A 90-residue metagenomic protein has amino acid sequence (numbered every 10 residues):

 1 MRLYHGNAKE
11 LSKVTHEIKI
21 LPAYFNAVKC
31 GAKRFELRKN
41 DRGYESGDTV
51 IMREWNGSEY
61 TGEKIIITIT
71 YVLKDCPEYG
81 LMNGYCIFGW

Functional and structural regions predicted by a protein language model:
R2-W90: Catalytic phosphate/metal-binding cores of nucleic-acid and nucleotide-processing enzymes, i.e., regions that mediate
